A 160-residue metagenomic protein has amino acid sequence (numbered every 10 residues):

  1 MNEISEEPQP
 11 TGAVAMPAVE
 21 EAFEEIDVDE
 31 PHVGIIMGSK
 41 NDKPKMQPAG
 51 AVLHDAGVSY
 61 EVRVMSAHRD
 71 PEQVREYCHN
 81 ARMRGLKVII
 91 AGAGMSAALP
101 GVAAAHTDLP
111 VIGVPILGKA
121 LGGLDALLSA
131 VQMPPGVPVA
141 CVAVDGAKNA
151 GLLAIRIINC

Functional and structural regions predicted by a protein language model:
M1-V33: SAM-dependent methyltransferases
I26-R69: Glycine-rich phosphate/diphosphate-binding loop of Rossmann-like nucleotide-binding domains
P31, V58-E61, D108-P110, V131-V139: Glycine/charged-rich beta-loop-alpha catalytic/anionic-binding loops adjacent to active sites
D42-Q47, D70-V74, A93-V102, L121-L124 (+1 more regions): Short glycine/serine/threonine-rich phosphate/pyrophosphate-binding segments that cradle anionic phosphate groups
V62-R84: N-terminal beta-loop-helix "entrance" segment that forms/cooperates in small-molecule cofactor or anionic ligand
E76-I116: Glycine-rich phosphate-binding loop
K119-C160: Short, glycine-/small-residue-rich phosphate/pyrophosphate-handling segment
